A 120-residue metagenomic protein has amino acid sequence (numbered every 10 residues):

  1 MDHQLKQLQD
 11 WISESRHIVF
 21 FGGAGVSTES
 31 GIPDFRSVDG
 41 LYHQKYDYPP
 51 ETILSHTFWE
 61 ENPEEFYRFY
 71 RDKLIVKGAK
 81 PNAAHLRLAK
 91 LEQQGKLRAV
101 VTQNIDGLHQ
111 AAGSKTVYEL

Functional and structural regions predicted by a protein language model:
M1-L120: Conserved catalytic core of sirtuin-type NAD+-dependent deacylases
